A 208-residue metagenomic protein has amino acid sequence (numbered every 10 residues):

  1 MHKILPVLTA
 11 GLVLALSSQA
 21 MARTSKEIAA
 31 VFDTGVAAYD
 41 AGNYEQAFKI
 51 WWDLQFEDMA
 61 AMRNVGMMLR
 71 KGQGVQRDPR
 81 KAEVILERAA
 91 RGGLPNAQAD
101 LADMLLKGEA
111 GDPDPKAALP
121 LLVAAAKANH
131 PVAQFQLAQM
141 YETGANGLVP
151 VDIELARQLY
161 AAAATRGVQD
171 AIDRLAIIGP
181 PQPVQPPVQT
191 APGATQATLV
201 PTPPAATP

Functional and structural regions predicted by a protein language model:
H2-P6, L14, Q19-W52, F56 (+3 more regions): N-terminal leader/linker segments that initiate helical-solenoid repeat arrays
K26, Y39-G42, F56-M62, K71-Q73 (+5 more regions): Short helix-capping/linker turns of helical repeat alpha-solenoids
V31, A37-A38, L54, M62-K71 (+3 more regions): Hydrophobic face of amphipathic alpha-helices that form TPR/SEL1-like repeat modules and related alpha-solenoid
G42-Q46, Q76-I85, D112-L121, L148-L159 (+1 more regions): Structural signature of tandem alpha-helical TPR/SEL1-like repeats, specifically the intra-repeat loop/turn
V75, A82, A90, A97 (+5 more regions): Fold-core signature of tandem repeat domains
R157-T165, Q169-A176: Leucine-rich solenoid repeat scaffolds
D173-P208: Compositionally biased, proline/threonine/alanine/serine-rich low-complexity intrinsically disordered stretches
